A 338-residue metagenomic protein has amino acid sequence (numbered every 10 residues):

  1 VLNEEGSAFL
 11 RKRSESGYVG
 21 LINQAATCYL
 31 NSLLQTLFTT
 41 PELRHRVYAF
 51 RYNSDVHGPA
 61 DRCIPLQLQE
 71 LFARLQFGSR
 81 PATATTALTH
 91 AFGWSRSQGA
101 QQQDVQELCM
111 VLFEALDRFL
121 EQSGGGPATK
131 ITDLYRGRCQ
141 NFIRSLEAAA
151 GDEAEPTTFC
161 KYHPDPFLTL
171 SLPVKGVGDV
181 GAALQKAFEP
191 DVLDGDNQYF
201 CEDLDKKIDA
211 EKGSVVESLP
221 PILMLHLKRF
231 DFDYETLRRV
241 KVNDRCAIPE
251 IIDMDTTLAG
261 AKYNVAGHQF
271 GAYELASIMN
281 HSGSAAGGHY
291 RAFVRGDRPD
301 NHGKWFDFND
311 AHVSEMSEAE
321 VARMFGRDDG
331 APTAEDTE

Functional and structural regions predicted by a protein language model:
V1-S16, L37, F50-P59, R74-S79 (+2 more regions): Exposed substrate/partner-binding surface patches
L2-E5, T39, L43-P166, F200-D205: Papain-like cysteine protease catalytic cores
G17-I22, S95-S97: Short, conserved non-catalytic motifs in the polymerase core
Y18, K130-D133, M279: Catalytic micro-motifs at enzyme active sites that drive phosphoryl/nucleotidyl and oxygen chemistry
L21-T36, A100-V111, G287-Y290: Active-site nucleophilic cysteine motif
